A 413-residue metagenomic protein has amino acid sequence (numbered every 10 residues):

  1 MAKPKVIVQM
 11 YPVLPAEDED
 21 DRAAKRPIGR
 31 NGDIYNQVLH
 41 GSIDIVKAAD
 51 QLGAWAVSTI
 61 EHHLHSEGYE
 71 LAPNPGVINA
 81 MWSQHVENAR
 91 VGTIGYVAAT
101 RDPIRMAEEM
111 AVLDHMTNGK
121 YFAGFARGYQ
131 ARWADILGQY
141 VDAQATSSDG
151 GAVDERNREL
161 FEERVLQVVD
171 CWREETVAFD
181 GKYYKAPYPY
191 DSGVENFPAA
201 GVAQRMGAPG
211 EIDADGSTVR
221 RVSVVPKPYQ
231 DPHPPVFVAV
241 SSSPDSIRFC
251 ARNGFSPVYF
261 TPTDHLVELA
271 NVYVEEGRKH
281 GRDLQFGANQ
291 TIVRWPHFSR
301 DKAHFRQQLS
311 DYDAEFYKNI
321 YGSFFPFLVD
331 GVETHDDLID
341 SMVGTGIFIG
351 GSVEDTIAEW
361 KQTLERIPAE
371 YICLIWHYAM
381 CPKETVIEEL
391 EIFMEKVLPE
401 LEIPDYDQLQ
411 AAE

Functional and structural regions predicted by a protein language model:
M1-A89, P234, A411-E413: N-terminal beta1-alpha1-beta2 module of alpha/beta enzyme domains
A2-D33, W133-A134, T218-P232, P326-T345: N-terminal small/glycine-rich loop or linker at the start of catalytic domains across soluble metabolic enzymes
P4-M10, V57-T59, R90-Y96, Y121-F125 (+4 more regions): Hydrophobic faces of well-ordered beta-strands that scaffold small-molecule active sites in alpha/beta enzyme cores
A24-H40, Y96-I104, D149-G151, Q230-S242 (+2 more regions): Active-site mouth loops of central-metabolism enzymes
A56-I78, V97, T261-T263, L374-V386: Glycine-rich, proline-tolerant flexible connector loops at the mouths of alpha/beta enzymes
E61, W82, L113, V168 (+6 more regions): Conserved, mostly hydrophobic/aromatic
Y69-T93, L160, E391-D405: Alpha-helix-loop-beta-strand connector modules within alpha/beta enzyme cores
R105-N253: Internal, glycine-rich beta/alpha segment that forms the wall or movable "lid" of small-molecule/cofactor binding
